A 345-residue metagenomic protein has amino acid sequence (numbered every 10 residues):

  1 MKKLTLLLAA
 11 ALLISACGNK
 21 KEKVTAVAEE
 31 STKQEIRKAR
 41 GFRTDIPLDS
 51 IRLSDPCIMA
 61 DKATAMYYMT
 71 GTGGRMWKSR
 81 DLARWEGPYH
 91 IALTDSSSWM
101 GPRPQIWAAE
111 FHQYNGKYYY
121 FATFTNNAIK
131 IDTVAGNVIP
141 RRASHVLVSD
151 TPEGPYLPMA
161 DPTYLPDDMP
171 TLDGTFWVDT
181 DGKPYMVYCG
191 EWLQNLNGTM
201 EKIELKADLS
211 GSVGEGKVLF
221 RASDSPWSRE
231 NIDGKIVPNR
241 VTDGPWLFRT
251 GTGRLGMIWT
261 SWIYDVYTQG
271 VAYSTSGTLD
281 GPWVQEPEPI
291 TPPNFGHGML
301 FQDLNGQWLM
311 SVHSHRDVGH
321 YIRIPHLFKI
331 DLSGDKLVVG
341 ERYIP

Functional and structural regions predicted by a protein language model:
M1-L4, N19: Positively charged n-region of N-terminal signal peptides that target proteins for export
L4-L13: Sec-dependent N-terminal signal peptides
C17-P345: Carbohydrate-active catalytic/glycan-binding domains of CAZyme proteins, especially the secreted or lumenal ectodomains
